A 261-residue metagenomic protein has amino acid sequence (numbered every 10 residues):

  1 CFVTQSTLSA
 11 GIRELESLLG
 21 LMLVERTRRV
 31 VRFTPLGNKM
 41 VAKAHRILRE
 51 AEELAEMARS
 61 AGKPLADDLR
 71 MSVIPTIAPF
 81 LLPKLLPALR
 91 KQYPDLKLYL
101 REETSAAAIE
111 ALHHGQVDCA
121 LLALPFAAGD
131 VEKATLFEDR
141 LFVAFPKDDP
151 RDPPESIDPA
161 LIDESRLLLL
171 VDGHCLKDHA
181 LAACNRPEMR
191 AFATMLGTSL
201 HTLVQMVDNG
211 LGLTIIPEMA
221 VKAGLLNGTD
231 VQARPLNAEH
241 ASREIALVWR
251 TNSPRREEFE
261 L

Functional and structural regions predicted by a protein language model:
E16-F33: A short LG(V/I)-centered, amphipathic sequence patch enriched for acidic residue(s) preceding the LG motif
L18-L19, M40-G62: Alpha-helical linker/hinge and terminal dimerization helices associated with HTH transcriptional regulators
A66-G129, R190, G197: Central regulatory/effector-binding core of bacterial HTH transcription factors
L81, V231-L261: A late-sequence structural motif
T104-V117, L122-A123, G173-Q232: Hydrophobic hinge/microswitch elements
A128-L167: Flexible hinge/capping segments at coil-to-helix
E132-F142, E218-V221, N227-A241: Short beta-strand->loop
R151-D152, I157, R166-P187, R255-E260: Secondary-structure junction motif
